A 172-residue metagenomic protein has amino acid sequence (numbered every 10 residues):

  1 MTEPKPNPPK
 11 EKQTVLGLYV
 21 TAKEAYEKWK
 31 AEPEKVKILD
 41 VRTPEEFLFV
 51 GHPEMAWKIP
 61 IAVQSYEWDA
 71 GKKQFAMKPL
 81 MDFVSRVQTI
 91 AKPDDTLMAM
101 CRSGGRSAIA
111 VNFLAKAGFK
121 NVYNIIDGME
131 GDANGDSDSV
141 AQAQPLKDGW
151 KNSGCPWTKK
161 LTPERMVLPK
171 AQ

Functional and structural regions predicted by a protein language model:
M1-K37, P44-T96, S107-Q172: Rhodanese-like catalytic fold shared by cysteine-dependent sulfurtransferases and DSP/PTP-type phosphatases
A99-M100: Short, surface-exposed ligand- or partner-binding patches at beta-edge/loop junctions that are enriched in aromatics
G104: Conserved G/P- and acidic residue-centered "switch" motifs that form tight phosphate/ATP-binding loops in soluble
